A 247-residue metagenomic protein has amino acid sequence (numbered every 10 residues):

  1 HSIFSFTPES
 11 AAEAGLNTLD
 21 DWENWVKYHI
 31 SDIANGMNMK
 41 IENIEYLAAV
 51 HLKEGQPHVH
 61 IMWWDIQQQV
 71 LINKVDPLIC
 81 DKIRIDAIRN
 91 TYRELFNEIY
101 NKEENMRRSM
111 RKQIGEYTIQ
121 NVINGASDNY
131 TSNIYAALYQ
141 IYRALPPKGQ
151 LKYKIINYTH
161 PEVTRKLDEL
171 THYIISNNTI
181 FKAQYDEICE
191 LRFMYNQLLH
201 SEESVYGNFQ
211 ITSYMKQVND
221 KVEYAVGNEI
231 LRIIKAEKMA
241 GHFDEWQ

Functional and structural regions predicted by a protein language model:
H1-Q56, W64-Q247: Extended intrinsically disordered terminal tails
